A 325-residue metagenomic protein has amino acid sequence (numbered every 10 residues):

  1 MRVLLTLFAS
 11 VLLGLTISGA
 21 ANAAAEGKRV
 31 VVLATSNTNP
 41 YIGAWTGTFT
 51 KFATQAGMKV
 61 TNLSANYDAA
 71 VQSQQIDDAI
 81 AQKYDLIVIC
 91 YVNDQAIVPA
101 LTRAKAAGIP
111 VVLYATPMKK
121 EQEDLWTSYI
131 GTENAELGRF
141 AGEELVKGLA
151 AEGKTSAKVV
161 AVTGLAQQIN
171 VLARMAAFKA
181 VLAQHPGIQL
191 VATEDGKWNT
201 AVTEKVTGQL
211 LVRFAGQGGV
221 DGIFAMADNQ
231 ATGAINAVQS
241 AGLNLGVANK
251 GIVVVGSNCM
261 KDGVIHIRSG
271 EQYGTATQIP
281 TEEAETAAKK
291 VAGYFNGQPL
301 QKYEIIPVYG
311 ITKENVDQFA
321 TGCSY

Functional and structural regions predicted by a protein language model:
M1-L5: Positively charged n-region of N-terminal signal peptides that target proteins for export
T6-T16: Bacterial N-terminal signal peptides
A21-Y325: A residue-level marker of the well-folded mature domains of exported/periplasmic proteins
